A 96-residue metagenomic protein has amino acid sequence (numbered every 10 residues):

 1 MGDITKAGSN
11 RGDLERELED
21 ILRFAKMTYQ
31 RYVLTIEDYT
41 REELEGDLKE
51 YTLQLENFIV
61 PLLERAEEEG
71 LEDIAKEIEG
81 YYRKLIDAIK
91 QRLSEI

Functional and structural regions predicted by a protein language model:
M1-Y39: Short terminal alpha-helical segments
G8, G12-E15, K49, L53 (+1 more regions): Alpha-solenoid helical-repeat scaffolds
T28-Y39, E43, R65-G70, L93-I96: Secondary-structure edge/capping motif, primarily at the C-terminal ends of alpha-helices and the immediately following
L44-L71, A75: Acidic, low-complexity, intrinsically disordered interaction modules
L71-I96: Amphipathic alpha-helical binding modules
